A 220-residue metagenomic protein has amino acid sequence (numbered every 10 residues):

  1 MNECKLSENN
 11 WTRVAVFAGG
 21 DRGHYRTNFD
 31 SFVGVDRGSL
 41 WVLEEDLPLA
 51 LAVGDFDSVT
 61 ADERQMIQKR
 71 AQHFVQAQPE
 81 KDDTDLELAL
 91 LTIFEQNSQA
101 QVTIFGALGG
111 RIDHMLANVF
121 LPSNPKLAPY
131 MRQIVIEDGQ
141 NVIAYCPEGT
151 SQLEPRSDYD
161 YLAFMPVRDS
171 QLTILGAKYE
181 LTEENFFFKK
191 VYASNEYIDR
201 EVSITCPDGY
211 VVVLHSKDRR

Functional and structural regions predicted by a protein language model:
M1-M66: N-terminal beta-strand-loop-alpha-helix module at the start of alpha/beta ligand-binding or catalytic domains
W11-T12, D30, S98-Q101, M131-R132: Short coil/turn segments at beta-strand junctions that form active-site/ligand-binding loops
V33-V35, V75-Q76, V135-D138: General beta-strand structural signal in soluble alpha/beta enzymes
K69-A77, V102: Glycine/charged-rich beta-loop-alpha catalytic/anionic-binding loops adjacent to active sites
F74-N97: Short phosphate-binding loop-to-helix
Q101-T150: Anionic-ligand-binding alpha/beta catalytic cores of soluble enzymes and soluble regulatory domains that recognize
G139, Y145-R220: Long, charged alpha-helical interface segments
